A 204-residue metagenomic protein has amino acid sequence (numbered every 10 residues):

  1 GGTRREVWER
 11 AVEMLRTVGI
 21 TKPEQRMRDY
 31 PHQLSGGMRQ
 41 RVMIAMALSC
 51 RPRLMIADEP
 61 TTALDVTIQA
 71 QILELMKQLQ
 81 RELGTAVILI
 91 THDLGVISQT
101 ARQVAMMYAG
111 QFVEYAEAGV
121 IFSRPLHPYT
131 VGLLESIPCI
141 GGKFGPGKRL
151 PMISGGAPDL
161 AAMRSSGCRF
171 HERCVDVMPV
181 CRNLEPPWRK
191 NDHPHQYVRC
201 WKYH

Functional and structural regions predicted by a protein language model:
G1-E6, R16, Q33, A116 (+1 more regions): ABC-type ATPase nucleotide-binding domains, specifically the catalytic core motifs of the NBD
E6-Q25, L134-E135: Conserved ABC ATPase "signature" region
Q25-Y30, K148: Interfacial catalytic loop of ABC nucleotide-binding domains
D29-L34, M38: Conserved ABC ATPase signature
R39-R41, Q69-I72, G167: ABC ATPase nucleotide-binding domain signature region
R51-P60, L64-P146: P-loop NTP-binding/switch modules centered on Walker-like glycine-rich loops
E117-H204: Charged, flexible cofactor/metal-binding loops and thiol motifs
